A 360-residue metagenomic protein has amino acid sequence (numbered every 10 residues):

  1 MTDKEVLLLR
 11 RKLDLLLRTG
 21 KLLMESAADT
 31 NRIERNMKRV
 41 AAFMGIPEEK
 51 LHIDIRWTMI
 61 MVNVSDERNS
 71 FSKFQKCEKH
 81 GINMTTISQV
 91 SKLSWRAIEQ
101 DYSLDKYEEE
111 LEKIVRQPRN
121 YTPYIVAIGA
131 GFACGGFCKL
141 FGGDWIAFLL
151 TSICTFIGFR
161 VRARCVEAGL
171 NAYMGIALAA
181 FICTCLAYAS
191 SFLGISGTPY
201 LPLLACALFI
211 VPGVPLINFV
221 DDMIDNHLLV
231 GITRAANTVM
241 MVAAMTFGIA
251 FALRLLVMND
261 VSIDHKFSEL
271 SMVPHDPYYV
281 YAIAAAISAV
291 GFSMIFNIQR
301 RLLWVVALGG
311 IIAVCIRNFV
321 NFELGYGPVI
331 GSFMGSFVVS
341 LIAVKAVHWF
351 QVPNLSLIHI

Functional and structural regions predicted by a protein language model:
M1-Y107: Soluble N-terminal domains of membrane-associated systems
K76, H80-A147, T151: Hydrophobic alpha-helical hairpins/lids featuring a short glycine-rich hinge
D105-Q117, F132-G143, F159-L170, N259-V273 (+2 more regions): Short juxtamembrane and helix-loop transition motifs at transmembrane-helix boundaries in membrane proteins
R119-N218, M294-F296, R300, V305: Core alpha-helical transmembrane segments of integral membrane proteins
F141-I153, P199-V211, E269-A284, G325-F337: Structural signature of hydrophobic alpha-helical transmembrane segments
G158-G169, I217-V230, S288-I298, A343-P353: C-terminal ends of transmembrane helices
D225-F292: Membrane-embedded hairpin module used as a gating/binding unit in multi-pass transport and secretion proteins
H359-I360: Conserved small/polar residues in nucleotide/adenosyl-binding loops
